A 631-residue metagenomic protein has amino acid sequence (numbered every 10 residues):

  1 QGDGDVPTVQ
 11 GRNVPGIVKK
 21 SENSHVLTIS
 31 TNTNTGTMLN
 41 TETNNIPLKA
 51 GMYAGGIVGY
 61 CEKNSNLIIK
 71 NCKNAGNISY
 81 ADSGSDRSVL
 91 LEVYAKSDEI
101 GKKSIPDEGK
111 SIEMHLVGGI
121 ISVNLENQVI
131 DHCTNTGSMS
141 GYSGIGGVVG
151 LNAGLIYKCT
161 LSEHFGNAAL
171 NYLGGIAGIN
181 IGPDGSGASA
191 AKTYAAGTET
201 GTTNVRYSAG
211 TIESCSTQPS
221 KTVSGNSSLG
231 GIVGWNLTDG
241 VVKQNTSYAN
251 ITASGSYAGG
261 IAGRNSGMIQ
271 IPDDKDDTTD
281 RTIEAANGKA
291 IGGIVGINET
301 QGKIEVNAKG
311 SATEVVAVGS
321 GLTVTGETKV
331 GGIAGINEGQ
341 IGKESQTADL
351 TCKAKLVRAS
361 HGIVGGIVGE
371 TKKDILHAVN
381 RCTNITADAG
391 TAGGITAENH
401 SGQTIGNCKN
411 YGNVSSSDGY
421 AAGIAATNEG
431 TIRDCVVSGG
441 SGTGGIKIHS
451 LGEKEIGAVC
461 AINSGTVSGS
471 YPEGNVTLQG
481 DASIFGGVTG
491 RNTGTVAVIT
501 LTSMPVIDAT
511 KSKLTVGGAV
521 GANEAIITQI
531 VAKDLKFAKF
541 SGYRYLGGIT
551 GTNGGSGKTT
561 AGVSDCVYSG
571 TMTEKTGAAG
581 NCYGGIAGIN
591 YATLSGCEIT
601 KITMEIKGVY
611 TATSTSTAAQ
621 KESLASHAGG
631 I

Functional and structural regions predicted by a protein language model:
Q1-I631: Surface-exposed loop/turn motifs in large extracellular/passenger domains
